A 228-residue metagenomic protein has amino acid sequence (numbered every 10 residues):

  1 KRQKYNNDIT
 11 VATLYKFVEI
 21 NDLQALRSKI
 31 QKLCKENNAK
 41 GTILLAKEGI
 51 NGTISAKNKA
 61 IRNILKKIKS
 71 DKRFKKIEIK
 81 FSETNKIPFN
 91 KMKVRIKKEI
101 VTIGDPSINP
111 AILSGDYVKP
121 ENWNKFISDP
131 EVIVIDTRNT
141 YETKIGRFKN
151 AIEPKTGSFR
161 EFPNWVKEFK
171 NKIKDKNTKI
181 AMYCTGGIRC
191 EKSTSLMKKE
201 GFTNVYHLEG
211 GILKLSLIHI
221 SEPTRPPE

Functional and structural regions predicted by a protein language model:
K1-N21, K47-I54, S70-I133, N139-G146: Flexible, polar/low-complexity N-terminal or interdomain linker segments that lie immediately upstream of folded
I20-N37: Short amphipathic alpha-helix segments
R27-I30, N63-D71: Short amphipathic alpha-helices in soluble, non-transmembrane regions that often serve as interface/regulatory elements
G41-A46: Short beta-strand
G52, W165-L215: Catalytic cysteine-centered active loop of the rhodanese-like fold, especially the PTP/DSP P-loop
S55-I61: Helix N-cap motif at beta-to-alpha junctions
F126-S128, K149-I180: Helix-loop module immediately N-terminal to the HCX5R catalytic loop in PTP-like cysteine phosphatase domains
I218-E228: Single conserved hydrophobic/aromatic residue that forms the stacking wall/gate of nucleotide- or nucleobase-binding
